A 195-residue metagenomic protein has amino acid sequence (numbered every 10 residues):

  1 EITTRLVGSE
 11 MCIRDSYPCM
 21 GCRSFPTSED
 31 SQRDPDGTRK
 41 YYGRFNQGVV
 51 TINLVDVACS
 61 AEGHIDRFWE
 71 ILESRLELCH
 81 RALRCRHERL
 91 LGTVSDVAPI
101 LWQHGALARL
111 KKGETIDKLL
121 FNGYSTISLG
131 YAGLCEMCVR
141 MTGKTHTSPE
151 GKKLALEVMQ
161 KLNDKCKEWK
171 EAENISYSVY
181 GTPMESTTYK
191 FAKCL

Functional and structural regions predicted by a protein language model:
E1-G8, I13: Single conserved hydrophobic/aromatic residue that forms the stacking wall/gate of nucleotide- or nucleobase-binding
R14-I116: Function-dense linear segments that define catalytic or interfacial modules in macromolecule-processing proteins
R44, W102-L107, K118-G130, G151-V158: Secondary-structure capping and boundary motifs in well-ordered enzyme cores
A58-L72, R140-K152, W169: Inter-helical turn/loop segments and adjacent helix faces that build the functional surface of alpha-helical bundle
G105-A108, T145-T147, S186-L195: Short glycine/threonine-rich loop-to-helix capping motif typified by GTGT followed within a few residues by an Asp-Pro
I127-R140, Q160: Contiguous, well-ordered alpha-helical segments that form the cores/surfaces of helical PPI scaffolds
G151-W169, N174: Catalytic phosphate/nucleotide-handling subdomain of diverse soluble enzymes
K170-L195: Extended amphipathic alpha-helical segments with heptad-repeat/coiled-coil character used for oligomerization, fusion
